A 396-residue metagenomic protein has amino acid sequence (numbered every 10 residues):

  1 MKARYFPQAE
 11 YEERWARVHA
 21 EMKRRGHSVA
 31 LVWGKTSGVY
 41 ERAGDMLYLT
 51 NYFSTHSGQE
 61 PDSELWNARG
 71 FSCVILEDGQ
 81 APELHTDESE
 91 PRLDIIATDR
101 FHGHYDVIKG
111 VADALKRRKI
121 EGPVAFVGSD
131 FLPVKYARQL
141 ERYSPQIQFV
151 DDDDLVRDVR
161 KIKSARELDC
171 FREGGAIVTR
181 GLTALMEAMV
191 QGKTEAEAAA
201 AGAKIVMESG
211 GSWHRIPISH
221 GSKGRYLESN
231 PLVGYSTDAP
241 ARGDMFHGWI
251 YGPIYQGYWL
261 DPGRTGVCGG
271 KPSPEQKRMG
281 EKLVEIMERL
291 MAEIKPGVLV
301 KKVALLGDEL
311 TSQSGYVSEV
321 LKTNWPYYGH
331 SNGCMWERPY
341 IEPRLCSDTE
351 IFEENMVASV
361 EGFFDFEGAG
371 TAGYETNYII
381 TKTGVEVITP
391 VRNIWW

Functional and structural regions predicted by a protein language model:
M1-W396: Active-site neighborhoods and metal-handling regions in enzymes and metal-associated proteins
